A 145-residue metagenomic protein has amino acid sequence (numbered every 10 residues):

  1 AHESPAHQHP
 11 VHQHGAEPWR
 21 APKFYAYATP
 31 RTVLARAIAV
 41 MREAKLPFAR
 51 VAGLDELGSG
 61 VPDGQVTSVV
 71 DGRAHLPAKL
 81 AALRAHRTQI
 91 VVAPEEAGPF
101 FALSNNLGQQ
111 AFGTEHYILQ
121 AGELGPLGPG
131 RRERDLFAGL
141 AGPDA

Functional and structural regions predicted by a protein language model:
A1-A145: Metal-dependent de-N-acetylase/amidase catalytic core
